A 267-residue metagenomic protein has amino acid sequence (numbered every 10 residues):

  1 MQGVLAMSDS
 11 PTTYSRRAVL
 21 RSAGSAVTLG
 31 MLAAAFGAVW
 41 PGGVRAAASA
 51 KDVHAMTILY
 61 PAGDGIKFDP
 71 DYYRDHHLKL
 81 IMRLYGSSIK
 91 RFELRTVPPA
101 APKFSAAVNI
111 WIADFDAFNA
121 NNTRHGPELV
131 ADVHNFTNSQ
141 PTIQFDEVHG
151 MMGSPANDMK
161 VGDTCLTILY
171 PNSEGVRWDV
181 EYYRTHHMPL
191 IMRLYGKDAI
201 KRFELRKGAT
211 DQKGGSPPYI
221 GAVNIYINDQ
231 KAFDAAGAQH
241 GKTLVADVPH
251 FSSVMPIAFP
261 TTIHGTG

Functional and structural regions predicted by a protein language model:
M1-A18, G42: N-terminal secretory signal peptides
T12, A18-W40: N-terminal export signals
A35-M56, Y60, G65-K67: C-terminal segment of N-terminal export signals and the immediately downstream linker at the start of the mature
W40, A47-A50, K90-F104, V130-G162 (+2 more regions): Glycine-rich beta-strand-turn "strand-cap" elements at beta-sheet edges
H54-P61, E93-N122, D163-P171, E204-G237: Short, well-ordered beta-strand segments in beta-rich or mixed alpha/beta enzyme and ligand-binding folds
D64, E174-G175: A generic structural motif
F68-F92, P127-L129, W178-E204, G241-D247: Short amphipathic alpha-helical segments
